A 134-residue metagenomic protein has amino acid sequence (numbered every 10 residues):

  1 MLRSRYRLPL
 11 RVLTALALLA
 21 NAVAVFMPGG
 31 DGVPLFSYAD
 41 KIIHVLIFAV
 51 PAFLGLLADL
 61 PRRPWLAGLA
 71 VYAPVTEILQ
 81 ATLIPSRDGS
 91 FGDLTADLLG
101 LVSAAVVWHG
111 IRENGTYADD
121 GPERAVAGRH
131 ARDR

Functional and structural regions predicted by a protein language model:
M1-L94, L98, V102-R134: Bulky hydrophobic segments
